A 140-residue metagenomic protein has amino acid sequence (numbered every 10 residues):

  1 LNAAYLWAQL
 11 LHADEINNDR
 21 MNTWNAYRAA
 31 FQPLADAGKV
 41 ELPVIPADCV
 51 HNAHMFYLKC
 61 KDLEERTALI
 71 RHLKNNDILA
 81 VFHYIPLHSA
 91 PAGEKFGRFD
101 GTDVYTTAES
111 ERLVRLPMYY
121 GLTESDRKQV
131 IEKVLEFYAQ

Functional and structural regions predicted by a protein language model:
L1-Q140: PLP-dependent aminotransferase class I/II
